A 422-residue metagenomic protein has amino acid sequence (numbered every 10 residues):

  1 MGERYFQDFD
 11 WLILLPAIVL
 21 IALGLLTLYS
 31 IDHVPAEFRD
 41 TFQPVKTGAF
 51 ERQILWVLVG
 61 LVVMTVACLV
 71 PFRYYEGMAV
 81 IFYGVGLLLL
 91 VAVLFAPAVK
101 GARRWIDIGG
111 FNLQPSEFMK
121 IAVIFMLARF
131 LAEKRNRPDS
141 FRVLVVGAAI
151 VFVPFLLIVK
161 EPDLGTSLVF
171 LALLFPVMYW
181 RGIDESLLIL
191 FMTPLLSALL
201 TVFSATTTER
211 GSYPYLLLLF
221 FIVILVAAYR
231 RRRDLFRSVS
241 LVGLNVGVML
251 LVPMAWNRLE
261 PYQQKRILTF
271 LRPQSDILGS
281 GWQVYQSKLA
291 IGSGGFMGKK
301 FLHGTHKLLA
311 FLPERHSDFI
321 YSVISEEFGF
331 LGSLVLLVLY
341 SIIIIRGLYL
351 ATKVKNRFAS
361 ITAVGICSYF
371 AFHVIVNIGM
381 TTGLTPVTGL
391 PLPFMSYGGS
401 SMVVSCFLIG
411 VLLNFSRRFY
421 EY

Functional and structural regions predicted by a protein language model:
M1, N377-Y422: A juxtamembrane structural motif centered on a specific transmembrane helix
M1-F6, F42-P44: Cytosolic juxtamembrane amphipathic/interface segments immediately preceding and feeding into a transmembrane helix
E3, D10-L12, P16-V19: N-terminal topogenic module of multi-pass integral membrane proteins
Y5-Q7, V143-L144, L309-L312, V354-K355: Helix-boundary and loop/linker segments of multi-pass membrane transporters
P16-A22, T27-L28, R39-G279, S325-T382 (+2 more regions): Hydrophobic alpha-helical transmembrane segments of multi-pass inner membrane proteins, especially in bacterial systems
V34-F38: Juxtamembrane/transmembrane-helix boundary motifs at the membrane-water interface
L168, L173-L187, H306-F328, P391-L392 (+2 more regions): Interfacial segments of multi-pass membrane proteins
T269-S317, F328-G332: TM-adjacent membrane-interface loops and short helices in multi-pass inner/ER membrane proteins
